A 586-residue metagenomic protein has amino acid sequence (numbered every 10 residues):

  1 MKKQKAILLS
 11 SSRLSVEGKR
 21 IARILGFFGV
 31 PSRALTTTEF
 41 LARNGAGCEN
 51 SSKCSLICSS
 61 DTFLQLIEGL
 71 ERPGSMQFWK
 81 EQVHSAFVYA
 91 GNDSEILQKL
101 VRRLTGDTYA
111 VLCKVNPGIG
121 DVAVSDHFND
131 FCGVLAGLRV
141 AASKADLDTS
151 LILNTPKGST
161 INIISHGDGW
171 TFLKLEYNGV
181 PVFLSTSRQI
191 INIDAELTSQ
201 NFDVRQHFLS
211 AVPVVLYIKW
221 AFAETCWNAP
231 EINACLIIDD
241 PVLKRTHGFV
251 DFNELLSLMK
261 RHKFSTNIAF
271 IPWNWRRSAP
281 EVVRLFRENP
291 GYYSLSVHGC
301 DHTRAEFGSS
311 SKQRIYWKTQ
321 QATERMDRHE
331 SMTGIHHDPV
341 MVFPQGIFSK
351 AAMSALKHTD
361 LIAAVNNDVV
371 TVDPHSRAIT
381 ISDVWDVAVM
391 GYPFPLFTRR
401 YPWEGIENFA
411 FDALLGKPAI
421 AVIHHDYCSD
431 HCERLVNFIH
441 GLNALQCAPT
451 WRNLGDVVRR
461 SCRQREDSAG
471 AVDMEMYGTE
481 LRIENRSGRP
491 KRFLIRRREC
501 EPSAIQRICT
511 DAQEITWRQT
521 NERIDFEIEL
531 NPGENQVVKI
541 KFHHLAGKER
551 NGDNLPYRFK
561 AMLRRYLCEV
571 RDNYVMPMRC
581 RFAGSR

Functional and structural regions predicted by a protein language model:
K3-A6, F27, H84-S85, D121 (+2 more regions): A glycine-centered loop/beta-turn motif at secondary-structure junctions
S10-E95: Helical hinge/lid and interdomain linker segments adjacent to catalytic or ligand-binding clefts that mediate domain
A34-T36, K219-F222, C226-A229, S257-N274 (+2 more regions): C-terminal domain-boundary segment and adjacent tail
Q65, K144-N154, L454-V457, Q464-R586: C-terminal beta-sandwich/jelly-roll accessory domains of carbohydrate-active enzymes
L66-L135: A glycine-rich, often tryptophan-bearing local segment used as a flexible ligand/cofactor-contacting loop or short
Q77-K80, V88-R102, A110-C113, K263-L356 (+1 more regions): Metal-dependent polysaccharide deacetylase catalytic core of the NodB/CE4 family, i.e., the active-site-bearing domain
Q200-Y292, D338: Active-site beta->alpha N-cap acidic-glycine motif
A221-V250, M332-V342, G346-F348, A352-M353 (+2 more regions): Catalytic grooves of carbohydrate-active enzymes
